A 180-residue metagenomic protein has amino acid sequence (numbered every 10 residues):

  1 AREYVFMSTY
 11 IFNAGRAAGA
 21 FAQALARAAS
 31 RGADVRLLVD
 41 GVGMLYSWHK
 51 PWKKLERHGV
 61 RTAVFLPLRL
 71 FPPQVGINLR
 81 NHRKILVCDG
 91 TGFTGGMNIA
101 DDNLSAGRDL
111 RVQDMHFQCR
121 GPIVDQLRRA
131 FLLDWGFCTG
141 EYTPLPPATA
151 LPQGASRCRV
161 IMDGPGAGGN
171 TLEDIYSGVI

Functional and structural regions predicted by a protein language model:
A1-I180: Charged, low-complexity intrinsically disordered terminal segments
